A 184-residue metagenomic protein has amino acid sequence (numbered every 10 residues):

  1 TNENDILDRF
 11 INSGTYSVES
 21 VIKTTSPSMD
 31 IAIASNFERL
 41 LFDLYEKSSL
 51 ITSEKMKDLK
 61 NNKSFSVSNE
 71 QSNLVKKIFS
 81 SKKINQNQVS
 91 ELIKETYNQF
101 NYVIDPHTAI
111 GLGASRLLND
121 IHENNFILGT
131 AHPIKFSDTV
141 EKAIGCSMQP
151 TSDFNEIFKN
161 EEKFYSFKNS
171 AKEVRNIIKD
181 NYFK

Functional and structural regions predicted by a protein language model:
T1-K184: PLP-dependent amino-acid enzyme catalytic core
